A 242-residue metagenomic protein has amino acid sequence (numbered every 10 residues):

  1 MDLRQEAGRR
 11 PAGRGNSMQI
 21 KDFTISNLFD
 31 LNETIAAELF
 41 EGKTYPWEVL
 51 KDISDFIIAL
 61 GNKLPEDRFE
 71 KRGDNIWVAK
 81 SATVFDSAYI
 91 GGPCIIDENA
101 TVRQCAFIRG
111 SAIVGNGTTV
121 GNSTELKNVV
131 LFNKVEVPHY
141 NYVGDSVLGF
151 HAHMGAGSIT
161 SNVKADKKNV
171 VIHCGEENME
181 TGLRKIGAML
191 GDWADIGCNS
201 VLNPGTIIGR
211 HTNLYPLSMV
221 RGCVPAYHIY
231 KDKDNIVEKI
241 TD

Functional and structural regions predicted by a protein language model:
M1-N75, H211, L217, A226-D242: Terminal amphipathic alpha-helical/low-complexity segments used for targeting or macromolecular assembly
A36-E38, L131-N133, P138-D242: Glycine-rich hexapeptide-repeat left-handed beta-helix
W47-L50, W77-V78, I95, M189: Ordered hydrophobic segments in well-structured contexts
V78-K80, V84-S123: Glycine-rich active-site/cofactor-binding loop and its immediate structural neighborhood
Y89-I90, F107-I108, E125-K127, Y142-G144 (+1 more regions): Glycine-rich beta-solenoid repeat tracts in large extracellular/virion proteins
